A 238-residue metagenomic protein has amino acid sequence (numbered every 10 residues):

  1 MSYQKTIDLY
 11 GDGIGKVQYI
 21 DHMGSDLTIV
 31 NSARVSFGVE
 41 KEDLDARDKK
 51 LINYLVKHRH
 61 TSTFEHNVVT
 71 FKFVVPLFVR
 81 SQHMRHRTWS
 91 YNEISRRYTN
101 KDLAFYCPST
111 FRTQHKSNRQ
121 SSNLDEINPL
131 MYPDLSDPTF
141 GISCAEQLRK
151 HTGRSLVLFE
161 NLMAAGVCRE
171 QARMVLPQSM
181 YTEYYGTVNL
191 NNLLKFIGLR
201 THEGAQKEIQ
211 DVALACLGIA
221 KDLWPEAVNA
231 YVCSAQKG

Functional and structural regions predicted by a protein language model:
M1-G238: Family-specific signature for flavin-dependent thymidylate synthase
